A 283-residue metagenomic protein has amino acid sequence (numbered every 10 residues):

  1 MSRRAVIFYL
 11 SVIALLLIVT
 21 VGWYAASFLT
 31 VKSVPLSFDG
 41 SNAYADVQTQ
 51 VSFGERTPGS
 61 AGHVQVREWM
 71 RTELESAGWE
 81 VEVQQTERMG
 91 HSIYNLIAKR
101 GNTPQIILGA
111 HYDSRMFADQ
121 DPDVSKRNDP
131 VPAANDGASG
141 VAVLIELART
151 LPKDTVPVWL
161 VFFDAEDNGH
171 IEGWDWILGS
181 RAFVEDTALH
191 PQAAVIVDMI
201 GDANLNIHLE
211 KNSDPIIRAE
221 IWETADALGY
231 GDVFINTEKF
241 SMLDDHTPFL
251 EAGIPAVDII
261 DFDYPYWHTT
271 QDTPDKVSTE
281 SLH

Functional and structural regions predicted by a protein language model:
M1-L15: N-terminal Sec-pathway targeting helices
S27-R67, A77, P265-T273: N-terminal capping segment at the start of a domain
K32-S37, S52-G62, V83-E87, K126-A138 (+5 more regions): Second-shell loop/turn segments in exported
S37, A193, D202-H283: Active-site-adjacent substrate-binding region of metalloamidase/peptidase-like peptide-processing proteins
T49-N102: A non-catalytic alpha/beta surface segment that caps or lines the substrate-entry region of metallo-dependent hydrolase
T57-P58, E87-M89, N102-P104, Y112-M116 (+4 more regions): Solvent-exposed loop/turn segments at secondary-structure junctions within structured extracellular/periplasmic domains
A110-A142: Active-site histidine-acidic residue metal-binding/catalytic motifs, centered on HxH/HExxH-like signatures
D129-E220, T224, S241: Acidic/histidine-rich catalytic neighborhood of metal-dependent amide-processing enzymes
